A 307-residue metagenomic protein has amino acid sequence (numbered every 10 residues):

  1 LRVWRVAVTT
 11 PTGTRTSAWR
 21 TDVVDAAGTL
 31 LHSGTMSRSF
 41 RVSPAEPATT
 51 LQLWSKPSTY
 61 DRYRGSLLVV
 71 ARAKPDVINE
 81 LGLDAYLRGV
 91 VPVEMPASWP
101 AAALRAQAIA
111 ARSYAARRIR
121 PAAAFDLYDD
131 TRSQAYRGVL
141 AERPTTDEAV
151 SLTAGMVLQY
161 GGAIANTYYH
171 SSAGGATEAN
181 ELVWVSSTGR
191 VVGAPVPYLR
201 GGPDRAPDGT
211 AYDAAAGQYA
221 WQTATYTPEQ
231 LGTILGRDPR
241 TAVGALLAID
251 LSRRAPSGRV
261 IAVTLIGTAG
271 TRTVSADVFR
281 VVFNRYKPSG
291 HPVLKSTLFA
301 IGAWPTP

Functional and structural regions predicted by a protein language model:
L1-P307: Conserved, single-site charged/polar hotspot
